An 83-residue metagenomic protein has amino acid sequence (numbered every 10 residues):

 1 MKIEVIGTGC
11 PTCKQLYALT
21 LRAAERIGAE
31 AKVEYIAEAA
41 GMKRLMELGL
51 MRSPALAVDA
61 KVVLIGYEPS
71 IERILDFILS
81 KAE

Functional and structural regions predicted by a protein language model:
M1-R22: Local sequence-structure signature of Cys/Sec-based thiol-disulfide redox active-site neighborhoods
V5, I36-A37, G66: Small/polar loops that bind or transfer phosphate-bearing groups
T8, E38, K61: Short, ordered loop/turn segments at secondary-structure junctions
T8-Q15, K43, R52-A55: Local cysteine-cluster metal-coordination motifs and their immediate loop/turn environment, predominantly Fe-S cluster
R22-E30: Short helix-loop-beta junction
E30-M42: Thiol-based oxidoreductase modules, predominantly thioredoxin-like and allied folds used for disulfide exchange
L45-R52, L64-I65: Thiol/disulfide oxidoreductase modules built on the thioredoxin-like
A60-E83: Non-catalytic, surface beta->alpha helical segment in thiol-disulfide oxidoreductase systems
